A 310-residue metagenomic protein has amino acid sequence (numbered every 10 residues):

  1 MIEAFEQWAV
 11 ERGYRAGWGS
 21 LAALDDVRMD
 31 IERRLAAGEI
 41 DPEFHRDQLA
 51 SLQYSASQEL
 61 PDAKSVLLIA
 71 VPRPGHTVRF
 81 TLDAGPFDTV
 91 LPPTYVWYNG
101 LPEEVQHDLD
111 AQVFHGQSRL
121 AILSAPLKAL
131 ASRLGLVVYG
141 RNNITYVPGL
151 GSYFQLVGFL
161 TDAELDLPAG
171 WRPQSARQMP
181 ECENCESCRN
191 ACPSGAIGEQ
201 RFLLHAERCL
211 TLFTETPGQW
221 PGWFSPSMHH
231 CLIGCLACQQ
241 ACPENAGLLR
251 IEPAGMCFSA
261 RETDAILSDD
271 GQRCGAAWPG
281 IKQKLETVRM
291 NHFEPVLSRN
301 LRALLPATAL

Functional and structural regions predicted by a protein language model:
M1-M179: Auxiliary alpha/beta "docking" domains used to position bulky ligands
W171-E183, S225-C235: Immediate flanking context of iron-sulfur cluster ligation sites
S187-T211, P217-G218, S227-S259, R299: Iron-sulfur cluster-binding cysteine motifs and their immediate structural context in ferredoxin-like electron-transfer
T263-C274: Alpha-helical adaptor scaffolds
A277-H292: Acidic, Ser/Thr- and Gly/Pro-rich intrinsically disordered linkers and low-complexity segments that flank or connect
N300-L304: Core register positions within helices of long alpha-helical scaffolds
